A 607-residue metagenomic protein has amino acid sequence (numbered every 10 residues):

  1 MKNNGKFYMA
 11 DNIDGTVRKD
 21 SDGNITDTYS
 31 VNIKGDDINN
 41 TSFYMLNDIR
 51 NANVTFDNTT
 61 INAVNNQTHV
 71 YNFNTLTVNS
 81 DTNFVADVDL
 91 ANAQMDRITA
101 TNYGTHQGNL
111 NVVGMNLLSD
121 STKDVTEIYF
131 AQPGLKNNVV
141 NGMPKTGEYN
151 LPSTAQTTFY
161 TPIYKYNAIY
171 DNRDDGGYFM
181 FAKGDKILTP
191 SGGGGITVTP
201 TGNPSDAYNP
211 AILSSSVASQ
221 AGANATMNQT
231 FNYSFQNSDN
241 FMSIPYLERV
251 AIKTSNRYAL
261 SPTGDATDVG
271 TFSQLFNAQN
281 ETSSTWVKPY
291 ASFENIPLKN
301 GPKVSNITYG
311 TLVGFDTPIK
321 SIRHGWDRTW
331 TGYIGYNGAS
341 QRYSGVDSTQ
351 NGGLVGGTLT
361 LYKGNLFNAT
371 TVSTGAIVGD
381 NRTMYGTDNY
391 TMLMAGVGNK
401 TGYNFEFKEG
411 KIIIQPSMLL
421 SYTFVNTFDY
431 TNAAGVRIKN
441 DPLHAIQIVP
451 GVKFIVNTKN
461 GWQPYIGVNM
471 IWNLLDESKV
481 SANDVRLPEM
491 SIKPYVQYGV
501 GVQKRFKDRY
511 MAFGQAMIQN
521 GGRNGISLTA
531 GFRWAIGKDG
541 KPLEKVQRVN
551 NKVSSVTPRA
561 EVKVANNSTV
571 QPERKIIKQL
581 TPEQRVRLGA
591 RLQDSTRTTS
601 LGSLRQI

Functional and structural regions predicted by a protein language model:
K2-N137: Extracellular beta-strand/loop-rich repeat segments of large surface/secreted proteins
M180-F181, D185-L188, G192-I196, L475-S478 (+3 more regions): Flexible, glycine-rich linker and terminal segments associated with outer-membrane beta-barrel/transport systems
I212-E409, Q515-M517, G522, R591 (+1 more regions): Outer membrane beta-barrel translocator domains of Type V secretion systems
Q279, I319-H324, L361-N365, F405-E409 (+7 more regions): Outer-membrane beta-barrel strand-turn architecture
E281-T285, H324-W330, G364-T370, K408-P416 (+5 more regions): Outer-envelope beta-barrel architecture signal
V304, A339-T349, V372, I377-A395 (+4 more regions): Extracellular/periplasm-exposed beta-strand and loop segments of Gram-negative cell-envelope proteins, dominated by
T311-T317, V355-L361, V372-T374, V397-F405 (+7 more regions): Residues on the lipid-exposed face of transmembrane beta-strands in outer-membrane beta-barrel proteins
R437-E561, A565: Outer membrane beta-barrel transmembrane domains
